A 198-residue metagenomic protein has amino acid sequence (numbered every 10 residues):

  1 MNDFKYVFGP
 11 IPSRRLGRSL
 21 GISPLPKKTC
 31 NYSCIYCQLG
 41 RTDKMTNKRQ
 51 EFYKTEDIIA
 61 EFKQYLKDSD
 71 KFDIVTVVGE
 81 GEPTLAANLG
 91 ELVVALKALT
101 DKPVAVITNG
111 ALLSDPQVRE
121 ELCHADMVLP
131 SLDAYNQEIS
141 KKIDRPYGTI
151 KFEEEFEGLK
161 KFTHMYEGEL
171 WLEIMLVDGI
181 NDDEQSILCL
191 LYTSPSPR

Functional and structural regions predicted by a protein language model:
M1-G21: Short, charged low-complexity linear segments at domain edges
R14-T55: Canonical Radical SAM [4Fe-4S] cluster-binding loop centered on the CxxxCxxC motif and its immediate flanking residues
G40-V77, E91: Conserved alpha-helical substructure of the radical SAM core
K44-N47, E138-D144: A short acidic, helix-capping loop that chelates divalent metal ions and anchors anionic groups
K48-E61, P83-M127, L132-N136, I150 (+2 more regions): Canonical radical SAM enzyme core domain
P146-T163: Glycine-rich S-adenosyl-L-methionine
L159-S186: Conserved strand-turn element in the central/C-terminal portion of the radical SAM core barrel that lines
Y192-R198: Conserved small/polar residues in nucleotide/adenosyl-binding loops
